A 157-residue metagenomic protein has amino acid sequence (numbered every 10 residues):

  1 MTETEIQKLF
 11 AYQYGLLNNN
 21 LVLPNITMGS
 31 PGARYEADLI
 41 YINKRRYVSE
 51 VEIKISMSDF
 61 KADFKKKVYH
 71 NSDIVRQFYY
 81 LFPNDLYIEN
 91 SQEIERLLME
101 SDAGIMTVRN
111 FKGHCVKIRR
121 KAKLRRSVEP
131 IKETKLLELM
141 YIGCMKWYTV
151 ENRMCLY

Functional and structural regions predicted by a protein language model:
M1-G32: Acidic-basic catalytic patches of nuclease active cores, encompassing PD-(D/E)XK and other metal-cofactor nuclease
T4-L16, E95-Y157: Non-catalytic C-terminal interaction segments of nucleic acid-processing enzymes
N18-V22, Y47, Y79: Secondary-structure boundary/capping signal
T27, I40, K54: Anionic group-transfer/hydrolysis microenvironments
G32-E50: Active-site beta-strand-loop-beta-strand hairpin of nuclease catalytic cores that positions key catalytic residues
V48, K54-V108: Catalytic cores of nucleic-acid endonucleases
